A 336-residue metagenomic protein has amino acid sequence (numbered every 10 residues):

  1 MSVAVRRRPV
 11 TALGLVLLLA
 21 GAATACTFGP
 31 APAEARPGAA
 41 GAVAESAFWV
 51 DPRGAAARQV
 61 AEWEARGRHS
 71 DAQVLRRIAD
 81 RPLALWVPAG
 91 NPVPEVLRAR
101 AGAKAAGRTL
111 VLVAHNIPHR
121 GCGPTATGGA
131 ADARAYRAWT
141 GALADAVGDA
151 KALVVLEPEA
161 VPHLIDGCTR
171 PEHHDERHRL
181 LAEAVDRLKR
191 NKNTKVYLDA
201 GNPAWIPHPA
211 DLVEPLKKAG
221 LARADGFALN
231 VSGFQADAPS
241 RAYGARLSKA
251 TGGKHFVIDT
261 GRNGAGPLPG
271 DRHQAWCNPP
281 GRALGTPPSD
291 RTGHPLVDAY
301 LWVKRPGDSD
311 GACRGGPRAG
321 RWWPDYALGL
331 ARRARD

Functional and structural regions predicted by a protein language model:
M1-L17: N-terminal export and membrane-targeting signals
A22-A42: C-terminal region of N-terminal signal peptides and the immediate post-cleavage residues of exported proteins
V43-A146, R305-A334: N-terminal carbohydrate-binding/catalytic regions of secreted carbohydrate-active enzymes
D51, A55-I78, P203-P324: Surface-exposed substrate-engagement region within the catalytic domains of secreted or surface-exposed extracellular
L75, R100-G107, A144-D149, D186-N191 (+2 more regions): Acidic (Asp/Glu)-rich catalytic clusters
A84, G107-V111, K151-V155, N193-Y197 (+3 more regions): Structural preference for beta-strand elements that scaffold enzyme active sites
A84-G90, A99, P124-A133, D166-D175 (+3 more regions): Second-shell loop/turn segments in exported
G129-D149, P158-T194, G201, I206-A210: Active-site cleft segment of glycoside hydrolase catalytic domains centered on the general acid/base Glu
